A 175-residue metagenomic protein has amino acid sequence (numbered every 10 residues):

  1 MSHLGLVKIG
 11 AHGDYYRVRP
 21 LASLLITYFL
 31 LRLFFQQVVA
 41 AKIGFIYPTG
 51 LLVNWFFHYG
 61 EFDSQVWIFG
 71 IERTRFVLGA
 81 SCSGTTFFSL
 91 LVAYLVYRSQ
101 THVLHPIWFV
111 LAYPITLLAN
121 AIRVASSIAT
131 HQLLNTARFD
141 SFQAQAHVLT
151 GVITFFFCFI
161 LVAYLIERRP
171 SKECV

Functional and structural regions predicted by a protein language model:
M1-V175: Hydrophobic N-terminal alpha-helices or hydrophobic patches in metabolic proteins across all domains of life
